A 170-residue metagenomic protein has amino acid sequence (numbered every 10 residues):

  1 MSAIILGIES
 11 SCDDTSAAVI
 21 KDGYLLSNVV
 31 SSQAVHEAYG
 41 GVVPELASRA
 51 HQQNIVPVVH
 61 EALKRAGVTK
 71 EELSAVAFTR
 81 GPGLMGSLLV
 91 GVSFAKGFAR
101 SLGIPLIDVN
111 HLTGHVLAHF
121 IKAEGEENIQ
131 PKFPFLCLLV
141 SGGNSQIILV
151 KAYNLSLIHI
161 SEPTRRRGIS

Functional and structural regions predicted by a protein language model:
M1-S2, I104, D108-F135: Conserved phosphate-binding catalytic cores of ATP/NTP-utilizing and phosphoryl-transfer enzymes
S2-E72, F78-P82: N-terminal beta-alpha supersecondary unit
T15-I20, C137, S145-L149: Short beta-strand scaffold segments in enzyme catalytic cores
V35, G41, F98, L112-T113: A phosphate-binding glycine/aspartate-rich beta-alpha loop in the early core of alpha/beta enzymes
F78-L102, I121-K122: Short Gly/Thr/Asp-enriched flexible loops that form oxyanion-binding sites at enzyme active sites
I147-L157: Acidic/polar active-site rim loop that often engages polyanionic ligands
I158-S170: Single conserved hydrophobic/aromatic residue that forms the stacking wall/gate of nucleotide- or nucleobase-binding
